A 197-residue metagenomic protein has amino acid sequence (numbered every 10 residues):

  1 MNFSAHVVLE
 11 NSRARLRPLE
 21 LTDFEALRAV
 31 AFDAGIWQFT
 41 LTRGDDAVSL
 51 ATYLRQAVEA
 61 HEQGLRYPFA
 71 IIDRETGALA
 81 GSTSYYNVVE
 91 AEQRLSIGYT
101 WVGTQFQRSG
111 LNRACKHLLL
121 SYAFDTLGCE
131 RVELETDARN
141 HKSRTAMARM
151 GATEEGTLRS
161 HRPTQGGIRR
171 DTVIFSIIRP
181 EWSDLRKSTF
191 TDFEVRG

Functional and structural regions predicted by a protein language model:
M1-L111, Y122, T126, R162 (+1 more regions): GNAT-family acyltransferases
D125-E135: Conserved GNAT acetyl-CoA-binding A-motif
E133-E135, T153-I168: Conserved catalytic-core motifs of GNAT/GCN5-like acyltransferases
L134-R144: Conserved beta-strand-loop-alpha-helix junction that forms the acyl-donor binding cleft
